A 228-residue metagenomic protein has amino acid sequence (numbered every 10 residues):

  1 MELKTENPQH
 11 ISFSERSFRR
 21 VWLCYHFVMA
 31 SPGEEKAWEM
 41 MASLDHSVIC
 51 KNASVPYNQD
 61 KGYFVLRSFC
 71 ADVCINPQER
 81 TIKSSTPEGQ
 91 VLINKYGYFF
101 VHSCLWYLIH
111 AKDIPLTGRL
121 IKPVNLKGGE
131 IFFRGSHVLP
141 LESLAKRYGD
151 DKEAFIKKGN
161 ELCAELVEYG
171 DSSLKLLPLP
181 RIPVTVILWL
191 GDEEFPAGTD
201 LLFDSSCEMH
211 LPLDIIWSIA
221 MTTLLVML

Functional and structural regions predicted by a protein language model:
Q9-H10, Y25-H26: Low-complexity, intrinsically disordered or signal/transmembrane-proximal segments
F27-G62, F100-V101, Y107-L162: Short Lys/Arg-enriched alpha/beta "domain-start" segment
S43-G89: N-terminal domain-start signal
A71-Y98, W189-D214: Intrinsically disordered, low-complexity regulatory segments enriched in Ser/Thr/Pro and charged residues
G149-M209: Conserved binding-pocket/active-site segment within a compact domain
I215-L228: C-terminal accessory domains/tails appended to large, multi-domain proteins
